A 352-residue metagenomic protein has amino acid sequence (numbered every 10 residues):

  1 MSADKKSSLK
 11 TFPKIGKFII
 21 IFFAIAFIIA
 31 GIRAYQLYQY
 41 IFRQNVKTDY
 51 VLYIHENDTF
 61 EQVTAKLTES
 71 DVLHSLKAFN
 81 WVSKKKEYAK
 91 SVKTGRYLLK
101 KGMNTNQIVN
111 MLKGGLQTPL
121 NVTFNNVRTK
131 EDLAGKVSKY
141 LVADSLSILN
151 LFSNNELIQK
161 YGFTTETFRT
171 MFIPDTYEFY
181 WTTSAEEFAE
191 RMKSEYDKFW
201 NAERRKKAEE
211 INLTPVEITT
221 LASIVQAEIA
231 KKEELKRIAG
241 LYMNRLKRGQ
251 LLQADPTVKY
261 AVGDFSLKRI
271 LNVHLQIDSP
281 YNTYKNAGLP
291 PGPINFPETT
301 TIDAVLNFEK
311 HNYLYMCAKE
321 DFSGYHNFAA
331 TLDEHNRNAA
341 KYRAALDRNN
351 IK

Functional and structural regions predicted by a protein language model:
D4-T48: N-terminal type II signal-anchor transmembrane helix that functions as the membrane-insertion/stop-transfer segment
F12-G16, H55-E61, W81-K85, T94-R96 (+5 more regions): A broad, low-specificity signal for short, low-complexity segments enriched in glycine/proline and polar/charged
F18-F22, D49-I54, A89-S91, R128-D132 (+4 more regions): Short low-complexity stretches enriched in small and charged residues
F23-R33, L98-M103, R237, L241-Q253: Short N-terminal signal/transit or membrane-insertion segments and the immediately adjacent low-complexity/disordered
A30-W200: Signal peptide-directed extracytoplasmic domains
T59, V142-L146, L157-K352: Bacterial extracytoplasmic/cell-wall-associated proteins, especially those involved in peptidoglycan
